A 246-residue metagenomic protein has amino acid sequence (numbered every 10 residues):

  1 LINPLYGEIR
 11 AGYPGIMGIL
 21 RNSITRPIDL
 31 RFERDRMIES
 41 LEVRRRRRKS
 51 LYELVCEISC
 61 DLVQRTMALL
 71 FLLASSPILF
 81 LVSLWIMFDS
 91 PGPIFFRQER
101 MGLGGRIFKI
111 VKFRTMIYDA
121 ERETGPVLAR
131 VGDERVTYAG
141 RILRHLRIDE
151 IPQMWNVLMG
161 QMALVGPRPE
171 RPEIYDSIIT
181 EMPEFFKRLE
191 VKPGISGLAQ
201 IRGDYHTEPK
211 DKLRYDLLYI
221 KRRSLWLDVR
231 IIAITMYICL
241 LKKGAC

Functional and structural regions predicted by a protein language model:
L1-L73, K221, C246: N-terminal hydrophobic signal-anchor/signal peptide
R31-E39, F96-R135, S196-R214: Short, glycine-rich, amphipathic interfacial segments at transmembrane boundaries or analogous
R47, L51, V55, V131-G132 (+4 more regions): Residue-level signature of the cytosolic catalytic core of signaling kinases
R47-D119, N156, L225, I231-C246: A hydrophobic, helix-centered structural microdomain
A68, S83, F96, T137-R141 (+2 more regions): Positions in alpha-helical segments
P126-V127, F185-R188, Y215-K221: Short, P/G- and charge-enriched loop/turn segments at secondary-structure junctions
A129-K192, I231-C239: A short, structured surface patch at a secondary-structure boundary
